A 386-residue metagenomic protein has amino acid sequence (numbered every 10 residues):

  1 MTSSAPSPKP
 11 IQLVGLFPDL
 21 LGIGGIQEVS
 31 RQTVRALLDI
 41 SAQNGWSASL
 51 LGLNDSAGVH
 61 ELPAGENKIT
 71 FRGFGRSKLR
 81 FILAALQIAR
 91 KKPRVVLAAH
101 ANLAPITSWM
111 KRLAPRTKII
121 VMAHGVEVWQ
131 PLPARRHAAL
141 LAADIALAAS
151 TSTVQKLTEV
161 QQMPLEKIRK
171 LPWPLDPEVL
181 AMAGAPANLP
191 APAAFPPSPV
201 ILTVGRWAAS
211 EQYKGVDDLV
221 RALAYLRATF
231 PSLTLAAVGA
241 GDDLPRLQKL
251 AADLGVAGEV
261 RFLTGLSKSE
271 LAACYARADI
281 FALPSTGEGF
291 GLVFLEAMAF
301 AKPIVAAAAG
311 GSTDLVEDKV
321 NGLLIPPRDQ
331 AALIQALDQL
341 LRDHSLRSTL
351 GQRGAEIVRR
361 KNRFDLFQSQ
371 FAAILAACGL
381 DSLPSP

Functional and structural regions predicted by a protein language model:
S152, P174: Carbohydrate-associated surface elements
A193-K214, V220-L223: Conserved donor-binding/catalytic core segment of Leloir-type glycosyltransferases
S232, A332, Q339, L346-R360 (+1 more regions): A short, well-ordered alpha-helix in the C-terminal region of glycosyltransferases
P245-L266: Nucleotide-activated donor-binding/catalytic signature segment of Leloir-type glycosyltransferases, i.e., the conserved
G265-L266, A273-A278: Short alpha-helical donor nucleotide-sugar binding micro-motif in glycosyltransferases
T286: Aromatic "clamp/platform" in nucleotide-sugar-dependent glycosyltransferases that forms part of the donor/acceptor
P303-A306, V316: Short hydrophobic beta-strand element within catalytic cores of glycosyltransferases and related nucleotide-activated
E317-K319, L323-Q330, Q339-S345: Conserved acidic donor-binding segment of nucleotide-sugar-dependent glycosyltransferases
